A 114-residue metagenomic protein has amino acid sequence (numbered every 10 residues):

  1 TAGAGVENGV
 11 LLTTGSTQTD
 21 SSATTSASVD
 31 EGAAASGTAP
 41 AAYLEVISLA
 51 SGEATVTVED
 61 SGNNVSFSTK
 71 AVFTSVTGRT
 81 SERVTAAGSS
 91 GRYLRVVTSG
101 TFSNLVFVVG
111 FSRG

Functional and structural regions predicted by a protein language model:
T1-G114: Signature of extracytoplasmic/envelope-associated structural regions
